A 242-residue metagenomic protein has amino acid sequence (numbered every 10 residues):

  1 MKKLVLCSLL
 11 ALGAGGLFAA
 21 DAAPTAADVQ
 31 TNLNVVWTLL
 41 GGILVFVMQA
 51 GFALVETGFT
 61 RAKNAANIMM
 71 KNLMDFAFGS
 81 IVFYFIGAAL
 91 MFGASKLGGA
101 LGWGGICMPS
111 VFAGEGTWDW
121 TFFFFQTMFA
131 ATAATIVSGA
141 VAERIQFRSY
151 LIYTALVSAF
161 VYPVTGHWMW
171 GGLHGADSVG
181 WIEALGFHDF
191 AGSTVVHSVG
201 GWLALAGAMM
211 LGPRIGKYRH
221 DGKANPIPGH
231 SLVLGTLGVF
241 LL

Functional and structural regions predicted by a protein language model:
K2-L242: Hydrophobic alpha-helical transmembrane bundles of multi-pass membrane proteins
